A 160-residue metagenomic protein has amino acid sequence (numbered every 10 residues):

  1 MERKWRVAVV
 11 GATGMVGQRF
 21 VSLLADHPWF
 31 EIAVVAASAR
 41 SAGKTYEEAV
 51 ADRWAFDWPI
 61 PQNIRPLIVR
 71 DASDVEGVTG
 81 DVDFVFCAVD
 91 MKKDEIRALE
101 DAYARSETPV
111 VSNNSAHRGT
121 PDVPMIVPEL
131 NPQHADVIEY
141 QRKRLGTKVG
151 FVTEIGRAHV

Functional and structural regions predicted by a protein language model:
M1-R157: N-terminal Rossmann-like NAD(P) cofactor-binding subdomain of oxidoreductases, focused on the glycine-rich
